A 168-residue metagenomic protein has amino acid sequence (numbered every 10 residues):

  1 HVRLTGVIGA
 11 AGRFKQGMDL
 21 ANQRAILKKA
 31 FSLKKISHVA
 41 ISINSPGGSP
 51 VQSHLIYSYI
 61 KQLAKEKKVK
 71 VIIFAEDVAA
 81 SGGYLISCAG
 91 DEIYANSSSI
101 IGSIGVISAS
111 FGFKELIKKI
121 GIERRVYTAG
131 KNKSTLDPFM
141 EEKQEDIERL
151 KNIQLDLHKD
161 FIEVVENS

Functional and structural regions predicted by a protein language model:
H1-V69, V78-S168: Small-residue-centered hinge/linker elements
